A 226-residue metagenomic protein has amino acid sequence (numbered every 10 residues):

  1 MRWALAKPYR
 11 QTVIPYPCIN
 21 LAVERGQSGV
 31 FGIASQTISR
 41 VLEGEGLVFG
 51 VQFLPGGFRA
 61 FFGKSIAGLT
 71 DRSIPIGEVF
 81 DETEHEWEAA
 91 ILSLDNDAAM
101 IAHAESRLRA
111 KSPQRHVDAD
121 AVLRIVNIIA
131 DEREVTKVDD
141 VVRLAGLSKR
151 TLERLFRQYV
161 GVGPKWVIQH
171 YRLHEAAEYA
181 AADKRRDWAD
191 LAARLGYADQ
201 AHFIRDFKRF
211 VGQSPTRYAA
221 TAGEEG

Functional and structural regions predicted by a protein language model:
M1-K149, V162-P164, E178-A182, D187-A198 (+2 more regions): Alpha-helical bundle regulatory/interaction domains
L152, Y159, A176: DNA major-groove recognition helices of helix-turn-helix
F156, I168, D206-K208, A219: DNA major-groove recognition helix of helix-turn-helix
Q158-V162, F207-S214: A secondary-structure capping/hinge motif
H174-E178, R205: Contiguous, well-ordered alpha-helical segments that form the cores/surfaces of helical PPI scaffolds
